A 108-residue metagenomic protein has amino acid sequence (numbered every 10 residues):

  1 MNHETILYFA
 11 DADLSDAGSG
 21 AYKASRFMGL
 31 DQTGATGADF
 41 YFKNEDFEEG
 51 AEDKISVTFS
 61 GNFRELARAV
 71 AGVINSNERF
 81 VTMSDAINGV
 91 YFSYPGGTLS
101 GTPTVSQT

Functional and structural regions predicted by a protein language model:
M1-T108: Eukaryotic intrinsically disordered, low-complexity regulatory linkers and tails enriched in Ser/Thr/Pro
